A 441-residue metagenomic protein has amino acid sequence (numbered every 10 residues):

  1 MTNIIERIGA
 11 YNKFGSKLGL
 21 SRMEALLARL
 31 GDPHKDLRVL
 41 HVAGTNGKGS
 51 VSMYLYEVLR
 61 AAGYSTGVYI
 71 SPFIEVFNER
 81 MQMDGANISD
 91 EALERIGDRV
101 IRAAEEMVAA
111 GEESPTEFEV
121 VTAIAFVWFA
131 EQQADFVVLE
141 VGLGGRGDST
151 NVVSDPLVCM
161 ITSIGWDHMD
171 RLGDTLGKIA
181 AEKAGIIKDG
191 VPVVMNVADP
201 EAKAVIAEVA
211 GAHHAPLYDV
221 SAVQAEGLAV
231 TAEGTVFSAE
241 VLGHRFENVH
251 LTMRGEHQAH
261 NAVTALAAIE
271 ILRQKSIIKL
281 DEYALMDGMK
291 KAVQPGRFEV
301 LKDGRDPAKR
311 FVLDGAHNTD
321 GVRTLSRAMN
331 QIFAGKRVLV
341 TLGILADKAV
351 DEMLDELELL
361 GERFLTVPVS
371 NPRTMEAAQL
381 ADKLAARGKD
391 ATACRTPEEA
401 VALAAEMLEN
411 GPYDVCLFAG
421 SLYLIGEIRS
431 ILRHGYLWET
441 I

Functional and structural regions predicted by a protein language model:
M1-N46, S50-S65, I74-V76, Q133 (+3 more regions): N-terminal leader/targeting and accessory segments in enzymes
L20, E24-K35, A61-S154, D170-L172 (+1 more regions): ATP-dependent carboxylate-amine ligase catalytic core
L55, L59, T122-F129, A265-L272 (+2 more regions): Buried hydrophobic packing segments
I70, N196-V197, G211-T231, L251-E256 (+7 more regions): Beta-strand->loop->alpha-helix junctions that form or flank phosphate-binding loops in nucleotide-handling enzymes
P72, V76-I96, D170-I186, I206-E208 (+2 more regions): Active-site-proximal loop->helix
M107-V108, Q133-E140, P156-N248, A262 (+1 more regions): Acidic, Mg2+-coordinating active-site environments of NTP-dependent enzymes
F136-L139, G147-M160, I164-G165, K178 (+1 more regions): Nucleotide phosphate-binding/pyrophosphate-handling subdomain across enzymes that bind or process nucleotide phosphates
S154-D155, I271, H317-I441: ATP-dependent carboxylate-amine ligase
